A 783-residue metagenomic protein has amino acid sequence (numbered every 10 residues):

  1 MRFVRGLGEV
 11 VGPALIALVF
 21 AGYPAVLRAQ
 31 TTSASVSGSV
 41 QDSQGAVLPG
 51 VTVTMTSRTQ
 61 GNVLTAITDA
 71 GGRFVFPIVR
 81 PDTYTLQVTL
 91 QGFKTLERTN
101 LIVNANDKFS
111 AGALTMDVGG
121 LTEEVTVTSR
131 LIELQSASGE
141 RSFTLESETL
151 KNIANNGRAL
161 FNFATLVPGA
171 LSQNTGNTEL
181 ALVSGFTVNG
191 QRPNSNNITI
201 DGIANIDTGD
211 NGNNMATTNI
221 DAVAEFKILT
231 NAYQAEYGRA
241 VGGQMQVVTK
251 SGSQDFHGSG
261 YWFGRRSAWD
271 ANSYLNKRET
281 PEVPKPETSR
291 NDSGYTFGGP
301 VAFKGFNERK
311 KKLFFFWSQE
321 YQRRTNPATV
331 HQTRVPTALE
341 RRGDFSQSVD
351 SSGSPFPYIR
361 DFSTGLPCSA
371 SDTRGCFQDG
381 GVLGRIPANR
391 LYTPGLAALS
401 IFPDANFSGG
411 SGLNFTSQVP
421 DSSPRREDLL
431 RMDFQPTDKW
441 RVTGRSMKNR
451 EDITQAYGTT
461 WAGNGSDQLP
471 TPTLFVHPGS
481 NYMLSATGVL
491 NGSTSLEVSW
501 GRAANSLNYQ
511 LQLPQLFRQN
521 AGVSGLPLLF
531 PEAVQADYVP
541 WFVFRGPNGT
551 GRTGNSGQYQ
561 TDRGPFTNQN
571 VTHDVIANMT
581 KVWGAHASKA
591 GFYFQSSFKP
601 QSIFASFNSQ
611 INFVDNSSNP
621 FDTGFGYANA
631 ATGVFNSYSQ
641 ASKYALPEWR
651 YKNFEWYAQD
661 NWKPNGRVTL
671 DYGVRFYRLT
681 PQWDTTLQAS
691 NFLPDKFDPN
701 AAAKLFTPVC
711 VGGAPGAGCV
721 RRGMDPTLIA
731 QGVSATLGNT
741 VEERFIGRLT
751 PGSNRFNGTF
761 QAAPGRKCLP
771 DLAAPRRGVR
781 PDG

Functional and structural regions predicted by a protein language model:
R2-G12, I16-E146, N219-D221, I453: Periplasm-facing N-terminal accessory domains of Gram-negative outer-membrane beta-barrel systems
D69, F93-S251, R266-D270, N276-E282 (+3 more regions): Periplasmic N-terminal accessory/gating domains of Gram-negative outer-membrane beta-barrel systems
I78, E179-L180, Y237-R239, K285-N291 (+6 more regions): Short sequence motifs at beta-strands and strand-loop junctions characteristic of Gram-negative outer-membrane
S129, G260-R266, F315-Y321, G444-K448 (+6 more regions): Transmembrane beta-barrel strands of outer-membrane/channel proteins
E133, S259-R425, R450-L469, A504-L511 (+1 more regions): Periplasmic-side early beta-strands and strand-to-turn transitions of outer-membrane beta-barrels
V188, V247, Y295-G299, L430-F434 (+5 more regions): Residues on the lipid-exposed face of transmembrane beta-strands in outer-membrane beta-barrel proteins
P193, V223, K250-G252, R290 (+8 more regions): Outer-membrane beta-barrel channels and translocator barrels
R341, S363, R390-L391, L396-Q659 (+3 more regions): Replace "related TpsB outer-membrane translocases also match" with "some related outer-membrane beta-barrels such as
